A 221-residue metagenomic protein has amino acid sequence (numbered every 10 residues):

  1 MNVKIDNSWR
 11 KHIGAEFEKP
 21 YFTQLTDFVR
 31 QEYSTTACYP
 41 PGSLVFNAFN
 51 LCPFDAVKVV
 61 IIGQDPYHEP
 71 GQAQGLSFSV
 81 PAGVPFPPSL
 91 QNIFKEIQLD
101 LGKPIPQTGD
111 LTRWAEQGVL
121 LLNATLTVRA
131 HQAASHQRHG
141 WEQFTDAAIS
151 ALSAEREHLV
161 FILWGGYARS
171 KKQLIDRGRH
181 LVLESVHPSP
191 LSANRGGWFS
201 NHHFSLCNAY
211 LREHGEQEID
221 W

Functional and structural regions predicted by a protein language model:
M1-I13: Generic N-terminal amphipathic, Lys/Arg-enriched alpha-helix
A15-V160, A168-S170, I175, L181-E184 (+3 more regions): A polyanion-binding, active-site-adjacent surface
